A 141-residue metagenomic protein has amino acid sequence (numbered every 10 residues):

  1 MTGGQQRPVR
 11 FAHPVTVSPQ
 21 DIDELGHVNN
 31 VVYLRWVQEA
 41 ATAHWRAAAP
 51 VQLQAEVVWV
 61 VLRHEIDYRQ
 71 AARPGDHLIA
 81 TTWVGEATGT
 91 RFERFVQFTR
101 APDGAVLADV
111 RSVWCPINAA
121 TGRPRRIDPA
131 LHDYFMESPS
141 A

Functional and structural regions predicted by a protein language model:
M1-I79, G85-A141: Terminal targeting signals and extreme-terminal segments of soluble enzymes
